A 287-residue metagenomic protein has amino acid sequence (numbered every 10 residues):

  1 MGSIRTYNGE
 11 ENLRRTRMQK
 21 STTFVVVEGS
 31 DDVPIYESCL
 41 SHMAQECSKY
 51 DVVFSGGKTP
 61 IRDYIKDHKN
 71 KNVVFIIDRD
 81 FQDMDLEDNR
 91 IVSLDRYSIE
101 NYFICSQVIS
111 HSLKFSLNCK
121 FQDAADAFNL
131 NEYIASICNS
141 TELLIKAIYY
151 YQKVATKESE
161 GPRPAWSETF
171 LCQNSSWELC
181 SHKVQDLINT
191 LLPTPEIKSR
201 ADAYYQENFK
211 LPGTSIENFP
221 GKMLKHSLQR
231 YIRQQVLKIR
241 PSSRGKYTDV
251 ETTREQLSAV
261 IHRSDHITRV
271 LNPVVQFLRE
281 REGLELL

Functional and structural regions predicted by a protein language model:
M1-L287: Acidic, divalent-metal-binding catalytic cores of TOPRIM and closely related two-metal-ion phosphodiester/pyrophosphate
